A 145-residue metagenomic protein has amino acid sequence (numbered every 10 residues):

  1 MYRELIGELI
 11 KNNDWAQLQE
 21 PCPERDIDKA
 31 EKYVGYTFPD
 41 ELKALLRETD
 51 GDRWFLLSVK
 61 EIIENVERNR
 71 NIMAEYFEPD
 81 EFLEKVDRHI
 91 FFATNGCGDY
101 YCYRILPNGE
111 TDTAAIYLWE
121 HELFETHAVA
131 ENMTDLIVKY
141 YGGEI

Functional and structural regions predicted by a protein language model:
M1-Y101, E144: A surface-exposed partner-binding patch
K32, E67, I105, A114 (+1 more regions): A ubiquitous, low-specificity "background" feature that marks scattered single residues across proteins without
T37, T49, T94, T111-T113 (+2 more regions): Residue-identity detector for threonine
W54-L56, K60, N108-E110, W119 (+1 more regions): Generic alpha-helical propensity signal that fires on short helical segments and nearby coil/disordered stretches
G96-C97, E110, V138-I145: A broadly tuned preference for mixed-charge, low-complexity surface segments
C102-A130: Segments surrounding the PLD/"HKD" phosphodiesterase catalytic module and close analogs
E125-D135, K139-G142: Compact, glycine/acidic-enriched structural inserts
